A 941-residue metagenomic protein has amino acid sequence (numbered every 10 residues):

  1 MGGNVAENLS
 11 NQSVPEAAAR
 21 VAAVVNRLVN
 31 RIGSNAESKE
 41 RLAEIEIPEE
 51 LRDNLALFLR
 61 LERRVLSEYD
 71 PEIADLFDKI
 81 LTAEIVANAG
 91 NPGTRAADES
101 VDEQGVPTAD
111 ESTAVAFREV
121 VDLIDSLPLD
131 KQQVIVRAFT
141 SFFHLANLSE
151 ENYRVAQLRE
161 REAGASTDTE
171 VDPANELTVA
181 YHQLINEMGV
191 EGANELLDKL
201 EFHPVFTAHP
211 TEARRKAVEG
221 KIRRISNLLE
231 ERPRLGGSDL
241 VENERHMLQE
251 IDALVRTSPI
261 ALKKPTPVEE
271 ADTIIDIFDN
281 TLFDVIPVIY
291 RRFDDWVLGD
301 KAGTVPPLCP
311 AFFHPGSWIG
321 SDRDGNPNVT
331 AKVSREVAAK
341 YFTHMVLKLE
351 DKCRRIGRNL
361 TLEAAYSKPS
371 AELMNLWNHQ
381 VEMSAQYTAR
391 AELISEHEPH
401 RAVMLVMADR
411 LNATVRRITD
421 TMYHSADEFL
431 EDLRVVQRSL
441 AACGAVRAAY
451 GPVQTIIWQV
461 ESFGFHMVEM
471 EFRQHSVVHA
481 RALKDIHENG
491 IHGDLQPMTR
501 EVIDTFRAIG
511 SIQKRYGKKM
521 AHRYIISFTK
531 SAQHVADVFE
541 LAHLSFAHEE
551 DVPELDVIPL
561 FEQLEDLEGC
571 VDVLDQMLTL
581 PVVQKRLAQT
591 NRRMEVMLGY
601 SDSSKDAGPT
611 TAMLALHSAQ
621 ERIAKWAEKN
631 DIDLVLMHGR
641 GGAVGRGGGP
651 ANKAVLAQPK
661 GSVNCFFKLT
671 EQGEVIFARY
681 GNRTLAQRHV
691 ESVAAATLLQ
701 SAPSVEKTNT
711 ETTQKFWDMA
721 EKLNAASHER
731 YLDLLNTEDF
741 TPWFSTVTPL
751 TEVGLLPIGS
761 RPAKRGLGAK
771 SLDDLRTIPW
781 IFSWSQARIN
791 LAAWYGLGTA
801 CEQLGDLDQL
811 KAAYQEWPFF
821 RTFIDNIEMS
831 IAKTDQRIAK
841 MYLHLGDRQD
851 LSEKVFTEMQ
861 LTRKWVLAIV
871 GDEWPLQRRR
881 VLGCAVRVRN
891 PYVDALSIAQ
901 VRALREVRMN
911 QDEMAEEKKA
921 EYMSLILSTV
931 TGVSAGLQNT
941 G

Functional and structural regions predicted by a protein language model:
G2-E488, M498, L555, G648 (+5 more regions): Often metal-dependent polyanion-binding catalytic scaffolds in large enzymes
E40, V329-L360, S545-L723: Catalytic or ion-translocation cores adjacent to nucleophile or general acid/base/metal-coordination motifs in diverse
E49-R52, A56, A74, Q133 (+27 more regions): Conserved structured core elements
E62, I289, F293, V436 (+6 more regions): Hydrophobic alpha-helical packing residues
R401-D409, A413, R417, A445 (+6 more regions): Active-site cores of enzymes that catalyze phosphoryl transfer or operate on phosphate-rich substrates
R438, Y516-R523, E554-D556, D633: Short, surface-exposed connector motifs at secondary-structure boundaries
V596, E628, T670-D806: Ligand-binding clefts of soluble mixed alpha/beta catalytic domains
S745-G941: C-terminal accessory/interaction regions of large nucleic acid-associated machines
